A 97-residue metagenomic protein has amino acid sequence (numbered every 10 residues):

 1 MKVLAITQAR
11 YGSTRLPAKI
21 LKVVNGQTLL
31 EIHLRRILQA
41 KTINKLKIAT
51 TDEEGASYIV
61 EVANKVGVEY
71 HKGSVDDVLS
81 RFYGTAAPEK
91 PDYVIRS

Functional and structural regions predicted by a protein language model:
M1-L16: N-terminal nucleotide-binding beta1-loop-alpha1 segment
V3, N44, D92: Conserved acidic residues
A9, T50-D52: Short beta-strand/turn micro-motifs composed of small residues that flank or help shape donor/cofactor-binding pockets
K19-V24: Short glycine-enriched, charge-decorated loop/helix-capping segments at active-site entrances that position
N25-L29, S74-D77: Short secondary-structure boundary/capping elements
L29-K45, E61-V66: A short, N-terminal amphipathic alpha-helix
E53-S97: Short phosphate-binding loop-to-helix
